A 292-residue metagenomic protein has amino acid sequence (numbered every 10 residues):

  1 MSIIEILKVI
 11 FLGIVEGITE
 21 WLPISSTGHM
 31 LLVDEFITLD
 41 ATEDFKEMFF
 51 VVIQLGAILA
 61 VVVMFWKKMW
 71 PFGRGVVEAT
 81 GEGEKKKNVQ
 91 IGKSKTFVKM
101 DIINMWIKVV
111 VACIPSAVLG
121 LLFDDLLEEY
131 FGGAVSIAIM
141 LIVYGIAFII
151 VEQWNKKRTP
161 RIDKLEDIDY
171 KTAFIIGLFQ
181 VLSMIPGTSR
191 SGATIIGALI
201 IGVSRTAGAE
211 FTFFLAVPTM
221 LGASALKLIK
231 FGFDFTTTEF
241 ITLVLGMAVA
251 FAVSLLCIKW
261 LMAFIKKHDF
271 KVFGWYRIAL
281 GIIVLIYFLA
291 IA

Functional and structural regions predicted by a protein language model:
M1-A292: Multi-pass membrane proteins that catalyze or facilitate reactions on polyprenyl-/lipid-phosphate substrates and their
